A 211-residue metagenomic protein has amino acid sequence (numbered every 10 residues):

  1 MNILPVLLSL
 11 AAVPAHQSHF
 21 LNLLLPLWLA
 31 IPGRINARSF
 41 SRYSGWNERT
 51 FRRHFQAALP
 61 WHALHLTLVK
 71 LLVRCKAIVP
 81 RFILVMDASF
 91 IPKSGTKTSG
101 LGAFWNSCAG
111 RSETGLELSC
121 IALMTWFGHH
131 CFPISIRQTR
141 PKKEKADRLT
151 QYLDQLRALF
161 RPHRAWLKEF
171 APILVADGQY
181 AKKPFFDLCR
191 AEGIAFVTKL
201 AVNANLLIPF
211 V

Functional and structural regions predicted by a protein language model:
M1-R53, A63: Gly/serine-rich nucleotide phosphate-binding loop at the start of the catalytic core of nucleotide/ADP-ribose-handling
P26-A30, S41, S107-C108, V175-Q179: Short, charged/polar micro-motifs that form catalytic or ligand-binding hotspots
L27, F55-F132, R140: Active-site-proximal, Lys/Arg-enriched surface segment that forms a nucleic-acid-binding/basic interface patch
P32, L64, E113, G178-A181 (+1 more regions): Short, glycine/acidic-rich beta->alpha junctions
S39, R49-R53, S107-F170: Electropositive, glycine- and tryptophan-enriched low-complexity nucleic-acid-binding patches
K93-G100, F132-S135, R148, F186-D187 (+1 more regions): Short, conserved acidic/polar surface loops in the N-terminal third of protein domains
T139-V211: An internal, acidic/charged active-site-proximal segment that coordinates divalent cations and/or engages
